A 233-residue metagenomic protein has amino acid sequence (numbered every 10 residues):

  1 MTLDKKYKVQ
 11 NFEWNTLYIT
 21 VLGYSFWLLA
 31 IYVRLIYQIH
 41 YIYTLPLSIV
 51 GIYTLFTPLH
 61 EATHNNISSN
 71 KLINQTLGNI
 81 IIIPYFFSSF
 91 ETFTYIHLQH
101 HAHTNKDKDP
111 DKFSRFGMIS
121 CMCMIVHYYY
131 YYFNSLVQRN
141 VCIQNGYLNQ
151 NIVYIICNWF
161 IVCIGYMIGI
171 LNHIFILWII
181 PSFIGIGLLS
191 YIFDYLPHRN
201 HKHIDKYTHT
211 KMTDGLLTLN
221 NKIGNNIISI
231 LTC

Functional and structural regions predicted by a protein language model:
M1-T54, I83-I180: Non-catalytic, topology-defining segments of multipass membrane proteins
Y37-I42, S69-T76, I170-N172, I223-I227: Membrane-helix interface segments
I49-L59, E91, S182-D205: Transmembrane alpha-helical segments that form the membrane-embedded catalytic/substrate-channel core of multi-pass
T57-H64, S68, H100-H101: Active-site recognition of the HExxH zinc-binding catalytic motif
I67-F87, K108-S120, D205-G224: Juxtamembrane helix-capping/reentrant segments at transmembrane boundaries
K71-I80, L98-H103, V126-L136, H201-M212: Juxtamembrane/interfacial segments around transmembrane helices
Y166-L171, I179-I180, T210-I230: Cytosolic-facing loops and C-terminal tails of multi-pass membrane proteins
H198, D205, I227-C233: Cytosolic/matrix-facing juxtamembrane and C-terminal tails of multi-pass cellular membrane proteins
